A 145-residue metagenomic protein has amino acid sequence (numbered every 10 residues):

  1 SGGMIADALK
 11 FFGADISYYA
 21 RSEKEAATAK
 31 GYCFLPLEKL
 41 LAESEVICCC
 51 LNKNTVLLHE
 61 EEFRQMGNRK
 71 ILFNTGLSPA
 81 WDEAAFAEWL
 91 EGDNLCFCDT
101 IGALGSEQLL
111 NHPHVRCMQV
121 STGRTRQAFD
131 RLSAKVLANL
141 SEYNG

Functional and structural regions predicted by a protein language model:
S1-G13: Glycine-rich adenosine-cofactor-binding loop
A8, S17, E61-I71, E142-Y143: P-loop/Walker A phosphate-binding loop and immediately adjacent motor/lid segment at beta-alpha junctions
F11-A29: NAD(P)-binding Rossmann-fold cofactor-contacting core
I16, F34, L72, H114-C117: Conserved beta-strand scaffold positions in the cores of enzyme catalytic domains, especially in NTP/NDP-utilizing
E23-E107: Rossmann-like adenosine-cofactor binding region
F97, G102-G145: C-terminal helix-to-coil terminal segments
